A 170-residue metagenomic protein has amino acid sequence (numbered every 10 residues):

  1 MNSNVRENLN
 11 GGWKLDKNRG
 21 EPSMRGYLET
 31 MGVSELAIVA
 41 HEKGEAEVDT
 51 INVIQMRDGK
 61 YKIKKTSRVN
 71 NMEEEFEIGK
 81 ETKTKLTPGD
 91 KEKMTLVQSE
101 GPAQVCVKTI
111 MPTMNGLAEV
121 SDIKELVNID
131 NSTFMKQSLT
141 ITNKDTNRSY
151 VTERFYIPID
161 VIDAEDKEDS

Functional and structural regions predicted by a protein language model:
M1-S170: Hydrophobic small-molecule pocket/channel-lining residues, especially in calycin-type beta-barrels
